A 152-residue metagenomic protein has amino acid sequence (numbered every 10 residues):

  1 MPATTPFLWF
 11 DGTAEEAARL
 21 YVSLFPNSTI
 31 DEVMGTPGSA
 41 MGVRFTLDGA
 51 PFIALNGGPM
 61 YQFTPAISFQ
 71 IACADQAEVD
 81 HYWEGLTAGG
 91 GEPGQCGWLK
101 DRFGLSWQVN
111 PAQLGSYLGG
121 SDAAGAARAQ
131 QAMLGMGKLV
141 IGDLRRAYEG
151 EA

Functional and structural regions predicted by a protein language model:
T4-D11, M41-T46, M60-E84, Q95: Vicinal oxygen chelate
P6, Y21, F45, L86 (+2 more regions): Terminal peptide-recognition signature
F7, L47-D48, Q113-S116, A123-A126 (+1 more regions): Conserved "turn/edge" positions that cap or connect secondary-structure elements within repeat/scaffolded domains
L8-A50: Core segments of cupin and vicinal oxygen chelate
A14-E15, F69-S106, N110-L114, G120 (+1 more regions): Vicinal oxygen chelate
F25-T29, G90, G137, Y148: Sec/Tat-exported extracytoplasmic proteins
S121-A152: C-terminal cap/linker of serine protease catalytic domains
